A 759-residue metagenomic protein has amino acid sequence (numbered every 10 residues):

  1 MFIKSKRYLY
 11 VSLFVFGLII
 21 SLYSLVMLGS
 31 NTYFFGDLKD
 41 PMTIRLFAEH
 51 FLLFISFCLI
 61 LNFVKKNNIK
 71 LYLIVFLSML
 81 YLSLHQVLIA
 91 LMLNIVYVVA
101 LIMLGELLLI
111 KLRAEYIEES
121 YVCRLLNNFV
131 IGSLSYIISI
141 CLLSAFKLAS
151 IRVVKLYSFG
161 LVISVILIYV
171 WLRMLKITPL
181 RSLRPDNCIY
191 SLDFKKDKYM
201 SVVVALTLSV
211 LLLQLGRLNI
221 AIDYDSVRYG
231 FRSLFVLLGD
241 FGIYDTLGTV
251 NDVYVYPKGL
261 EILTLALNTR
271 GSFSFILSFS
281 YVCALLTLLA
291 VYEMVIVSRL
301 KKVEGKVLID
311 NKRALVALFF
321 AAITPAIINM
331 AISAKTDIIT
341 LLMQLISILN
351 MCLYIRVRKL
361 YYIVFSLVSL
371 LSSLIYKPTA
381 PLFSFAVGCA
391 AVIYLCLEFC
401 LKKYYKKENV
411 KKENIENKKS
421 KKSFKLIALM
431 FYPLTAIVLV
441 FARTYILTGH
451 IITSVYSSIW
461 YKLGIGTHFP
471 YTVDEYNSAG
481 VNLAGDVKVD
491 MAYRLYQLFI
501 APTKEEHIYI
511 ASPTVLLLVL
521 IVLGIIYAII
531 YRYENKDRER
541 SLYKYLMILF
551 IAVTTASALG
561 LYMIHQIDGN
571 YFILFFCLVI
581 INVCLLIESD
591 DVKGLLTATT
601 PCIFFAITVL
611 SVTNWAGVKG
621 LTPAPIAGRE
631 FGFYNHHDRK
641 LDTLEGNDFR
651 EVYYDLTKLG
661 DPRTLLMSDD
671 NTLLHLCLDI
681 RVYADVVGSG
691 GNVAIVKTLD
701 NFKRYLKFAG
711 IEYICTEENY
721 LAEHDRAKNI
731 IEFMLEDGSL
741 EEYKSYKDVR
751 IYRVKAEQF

Functional and structural regions predicted by a protein language model:
M1-C188, F702-K703: Membrane-embedded, hydrophobic transmembrane alpha-helices
L52-F63, A284-V295, Y493-K544: Hydrophobic, aromatic-rich transmembrane alpha-helices and their immediate juxtamembrane boundary segments
K198-V204, L308-L315, Y361-S369, S384-G388 (+3 more regions): Signature aromatic-anchored transmembrane alpha helix within multi-pass, membrane-resident enzymes that catalyze glycan
L208-R299, E304-I309, R313, A317 (+3 more regions): Active-site lumenal/periplasmic loops and adjacent helix-entry segments of GT-C-fold, multi-pass membrane
A221-D225, G230-R232, T608-Y654: Membrane-proximal, lumen/periplasm-facing interface regions of secretory-pathway glyco- and lipid-modifying enzymes
F235, D337-M343, S373-Y376, P381-F383 (+3 more regions): Hydrophobic/aromatic-rich transmembrane helices and adjacent perimembrane loops
L397, K425-E505: Membrane-lumen/periplasm interface segments of specific transmembrane helices in polyprenyl phosphate-linked
L641-V686, E712-N719: Short periplasmic/luminal acceptor-recognition loop of GT-C membrane glycosyltransferases, typified by
